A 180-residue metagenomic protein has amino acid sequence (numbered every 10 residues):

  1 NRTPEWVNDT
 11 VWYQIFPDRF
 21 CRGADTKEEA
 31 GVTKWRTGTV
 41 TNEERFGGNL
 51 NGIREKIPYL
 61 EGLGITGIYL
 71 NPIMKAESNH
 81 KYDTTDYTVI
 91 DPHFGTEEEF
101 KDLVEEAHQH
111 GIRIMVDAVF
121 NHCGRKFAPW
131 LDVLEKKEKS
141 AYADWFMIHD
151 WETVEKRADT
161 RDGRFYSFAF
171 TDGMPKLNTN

Functional and structural regions predicted by a protein language model:
N1-E5: Extended acidic/polar, glycine-enriched regions that form or flank non-catalytic beta-rich accessory modules
W12, F16-T66, I73-N180: Substrate-binding/active-site clefts of carbohydrate-active enzymes
